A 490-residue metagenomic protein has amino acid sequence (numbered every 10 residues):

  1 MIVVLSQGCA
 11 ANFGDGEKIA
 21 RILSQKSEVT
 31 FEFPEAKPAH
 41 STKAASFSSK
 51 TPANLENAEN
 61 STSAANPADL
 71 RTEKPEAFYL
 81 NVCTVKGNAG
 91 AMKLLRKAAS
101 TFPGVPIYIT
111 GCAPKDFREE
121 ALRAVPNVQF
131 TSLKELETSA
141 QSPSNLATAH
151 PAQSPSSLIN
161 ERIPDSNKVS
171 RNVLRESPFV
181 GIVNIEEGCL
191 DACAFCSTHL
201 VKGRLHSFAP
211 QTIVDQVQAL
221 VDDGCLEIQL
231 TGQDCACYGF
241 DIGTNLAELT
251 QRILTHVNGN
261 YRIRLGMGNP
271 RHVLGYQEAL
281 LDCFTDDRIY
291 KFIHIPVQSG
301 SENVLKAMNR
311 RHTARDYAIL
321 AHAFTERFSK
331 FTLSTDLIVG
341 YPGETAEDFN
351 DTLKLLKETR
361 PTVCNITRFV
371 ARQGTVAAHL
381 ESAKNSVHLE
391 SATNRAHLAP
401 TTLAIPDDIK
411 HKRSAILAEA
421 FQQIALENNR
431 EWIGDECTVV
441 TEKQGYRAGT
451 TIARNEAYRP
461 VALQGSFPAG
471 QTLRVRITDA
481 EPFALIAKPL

Functional and structural regions predicted by a protein language model:
M1-A140: Cofactor-cradling patches in redox/metallo enzymes
I2-A11, N167-F195, Q218-D222, L226-Q229 (+1 more regions): N-terminal pre-triad scaffold of radical SAM enzymes
S41-K43, S49, A53, N57 (+4 more regions): Ser/Thr/Pro-rich low-complexity tandem-repeat tracts
I107-Y108, K115-D116, D222-A346: Conserved SAM/AdoMet-binding glycine-rich loop
F130-V183: N-terminal [4Fe-4S]-dependent radical SAM core
L200-Q229: Conserved alpha-helical substructure of the radical SAM core
G232-D241, H272-L274, V297-M308, V339-A346 (+3 more regions): Flexible glycine/acidic-rich beta-alpha junction loops that bind and position SAM and/or redox cofactors in anaerobic
H379-N385, A396-L490: Terminal RNA-binding accessory module
